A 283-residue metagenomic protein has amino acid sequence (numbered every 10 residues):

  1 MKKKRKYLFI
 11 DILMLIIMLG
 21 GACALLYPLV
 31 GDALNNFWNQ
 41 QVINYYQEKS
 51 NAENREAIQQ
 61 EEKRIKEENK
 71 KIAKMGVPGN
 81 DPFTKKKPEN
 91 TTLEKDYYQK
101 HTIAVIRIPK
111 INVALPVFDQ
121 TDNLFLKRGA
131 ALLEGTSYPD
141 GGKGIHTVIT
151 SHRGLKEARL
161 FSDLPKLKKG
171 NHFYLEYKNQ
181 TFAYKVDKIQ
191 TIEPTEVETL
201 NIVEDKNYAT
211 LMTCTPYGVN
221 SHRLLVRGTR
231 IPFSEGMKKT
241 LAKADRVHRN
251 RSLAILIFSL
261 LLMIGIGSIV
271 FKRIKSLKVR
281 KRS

Functional and structural regions predicted by a protein language model:
M1-K4: Short, Lys/Arg-rich, polar N-terminal cytosolic tail immediately upstream of the first transmembrane signal-anchor
K6-N250: Solvent-exposed, non-transmembrane regions of membrane-associated and secreted proteins
T240-S283: C-terminal single-pass membrane-anchor helix
